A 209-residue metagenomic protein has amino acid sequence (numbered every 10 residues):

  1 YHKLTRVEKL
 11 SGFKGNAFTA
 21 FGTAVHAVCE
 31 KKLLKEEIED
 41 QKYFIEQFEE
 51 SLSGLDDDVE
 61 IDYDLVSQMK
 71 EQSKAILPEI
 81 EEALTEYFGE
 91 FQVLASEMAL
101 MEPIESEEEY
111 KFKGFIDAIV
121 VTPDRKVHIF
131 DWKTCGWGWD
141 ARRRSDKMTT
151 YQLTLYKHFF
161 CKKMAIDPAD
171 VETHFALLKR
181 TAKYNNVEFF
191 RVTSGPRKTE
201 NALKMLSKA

Functional and structural regions predicted by a protein language model:
Y1-E37, E97: Nuclease catalytic cores
Y1-G12, I129, C135-W139, A209: Short amphipathic alpha-helical segments and their helix-coil junctions
A17, F21, V25, M69-I76 (+1 more regions): Hydrophobic (often cysteine-bearing) scaffold residues that line and stabilize catalytic clefts of nucleotide/cofactor
T19, A95-T154, F160-C161: Non-catalytic protein-protein interaction segments used by genome-maintenance enzymes to assemble and couple activities
G22-H26, A118, Y156, T173: A residue-level signal for conserved active-site and pocket-lining positions in enzyme catalytic cores
V28-A99, P103-I104: A non-catalytic, helix-rich entry segment at domain boundaries
E30, H128, E172-H174: A structural signal for isolated positions on well-ordered beta-strands in alpha/beta enzyme cores
S53, K74-L77, E108, D124 (+1 more regions): Metal-dependent nuclease catalytic regions and adjoining charged, substrate-binding loops involved in nucleic-acid end
